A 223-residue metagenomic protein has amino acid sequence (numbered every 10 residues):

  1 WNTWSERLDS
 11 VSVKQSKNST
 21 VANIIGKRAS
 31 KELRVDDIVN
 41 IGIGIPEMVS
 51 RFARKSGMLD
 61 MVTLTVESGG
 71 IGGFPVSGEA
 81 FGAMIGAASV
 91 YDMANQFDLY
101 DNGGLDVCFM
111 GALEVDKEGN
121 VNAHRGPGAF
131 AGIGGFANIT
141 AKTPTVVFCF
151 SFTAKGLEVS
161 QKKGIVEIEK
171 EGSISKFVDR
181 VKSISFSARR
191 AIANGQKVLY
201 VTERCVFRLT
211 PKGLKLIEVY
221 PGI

Functional and structural regions predicted by a protein language model:
W1-V13, S77-I223: Conserved phosphate- and dinucleotide-binding cores of soluble alpha/beta proteins, encompassing both enzyme active
S5-A88: N-terminal active-site beta-alpha-beta segment that forms phosphate/nucleotide-binding and substrate-recognition loops
